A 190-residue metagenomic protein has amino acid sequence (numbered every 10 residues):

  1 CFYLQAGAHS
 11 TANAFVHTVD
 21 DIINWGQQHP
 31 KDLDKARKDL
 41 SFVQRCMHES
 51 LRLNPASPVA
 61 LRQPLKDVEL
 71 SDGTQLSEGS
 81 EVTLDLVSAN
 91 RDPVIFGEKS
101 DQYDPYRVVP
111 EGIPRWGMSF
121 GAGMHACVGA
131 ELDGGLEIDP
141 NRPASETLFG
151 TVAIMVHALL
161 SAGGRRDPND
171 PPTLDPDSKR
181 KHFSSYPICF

Functional and structural regions predicted by a protein language model:
C1-L33, V152: Central I-helix of cytochrome P450 enzymes
N13, S41-Q44, P114, M118 (+1 more regions): A structural signal for well-ordered alpha-helical segments within the folded catalytic domains of diverse enzymes
D34-T74: Conserved cytochrome P450 K-helix E-x-x-R motif and the immediately C-terminal K′/meander segment
R62, Q75-L76, V94-E98: Short glycine/proline-enriched turns and hinge-like loops at secondary-structure junctions
L76, V82-L84: Generic structural signal for buried aliphatic residues
D85-R115, F120, H125: Conserved cytochrome P450 K-helix/beta-meander segment immediately N-terminal to the heme-binding cysteine loop
L132-S178: Cytochrome P450 heme-binding "Cys pocket" and the immediately downstream C-terminal segment
